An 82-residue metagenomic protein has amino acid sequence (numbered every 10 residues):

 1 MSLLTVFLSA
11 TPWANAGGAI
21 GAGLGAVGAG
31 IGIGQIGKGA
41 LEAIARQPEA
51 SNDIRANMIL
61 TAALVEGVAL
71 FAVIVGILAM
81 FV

Functional and structural regions predicted by a protein language model:
M1-A14: Short, strongly hydrophobic alpha-helical membrane anchors
T11-Q35: Short alpha-helical packing/oligomerization segments
G28, E42-A45, V68, A72: Charged, amphipathic alpha-helical interaction segments
I33-L60: Amphipathic, cytosolic membrane-interfacial segments at TM-TM junctions
T61-V82: Membrane-proximal amphipathic alpha-helices
